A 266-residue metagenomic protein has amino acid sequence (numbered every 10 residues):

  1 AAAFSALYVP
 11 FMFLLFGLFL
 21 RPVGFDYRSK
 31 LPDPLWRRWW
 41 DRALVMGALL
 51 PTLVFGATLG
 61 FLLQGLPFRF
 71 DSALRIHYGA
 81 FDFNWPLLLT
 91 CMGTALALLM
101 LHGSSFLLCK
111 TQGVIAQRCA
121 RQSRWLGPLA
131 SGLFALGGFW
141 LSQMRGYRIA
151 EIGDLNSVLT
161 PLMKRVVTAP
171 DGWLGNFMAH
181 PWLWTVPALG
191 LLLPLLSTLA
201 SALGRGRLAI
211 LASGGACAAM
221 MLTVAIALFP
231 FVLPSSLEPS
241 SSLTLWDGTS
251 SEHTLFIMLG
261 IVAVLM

Functional and structural regions predicted by a protein language model:
A1-K30: Membrane helical hairpin/interfacial module
L20, L98, L133-G137, L193 (+3 more regions): Alpha-helical transmembrane segments of multipass membrane proteins
K30-A209: Long, contiguous internal "core" modules enriched in hydrophobic/ aromatic residues
I149-T160, A218-S241: Juxtamembrane non-transmembrane "cap" segments at the membrane-aqueous interface of multi-pass membrane proteins
K164-A169, S235-F256: Short, membrane-exposed interhelical loops at transmembrane-helix boundaries
L211-A218: Central hydrophobic cores of alpha-helical transmembrane segments in multi-pass integral membrane proteins
L255-M266: C-terminal functional modules
